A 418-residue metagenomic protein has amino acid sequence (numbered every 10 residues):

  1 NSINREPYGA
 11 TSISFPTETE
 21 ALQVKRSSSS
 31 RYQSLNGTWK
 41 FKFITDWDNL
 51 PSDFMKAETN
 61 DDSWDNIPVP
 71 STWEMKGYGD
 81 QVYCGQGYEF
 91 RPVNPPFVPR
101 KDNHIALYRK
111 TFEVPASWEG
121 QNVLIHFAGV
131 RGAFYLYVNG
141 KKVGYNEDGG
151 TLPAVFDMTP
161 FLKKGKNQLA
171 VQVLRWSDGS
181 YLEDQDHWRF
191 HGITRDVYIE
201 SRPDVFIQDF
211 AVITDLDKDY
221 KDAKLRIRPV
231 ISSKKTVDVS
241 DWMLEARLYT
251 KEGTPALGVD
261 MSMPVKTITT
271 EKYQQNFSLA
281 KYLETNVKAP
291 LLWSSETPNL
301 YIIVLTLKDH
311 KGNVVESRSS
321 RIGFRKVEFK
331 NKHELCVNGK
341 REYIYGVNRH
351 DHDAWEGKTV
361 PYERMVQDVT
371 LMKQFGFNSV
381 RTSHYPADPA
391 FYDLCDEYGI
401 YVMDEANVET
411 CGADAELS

Functional and structural regions predicted by a protein language model:
N1-H126, D184-Q185, F190-I193: Extended carbohydrate-recognition surfaces in non-catalytic/accessory domains of CAZymes and lectin-like proteins
K25, K42-I44, M75-K76, D80 (+5 more regions): Accessory beta-strand-rich segments of carbohydrate-active enzymes
W39, G140, V197, Y301 (+2 more regions): Conserved, mostly hydrophobic/aromatic
I44, V69, Y145, G258-D260 (+4 more regions): Residue-level detector of high-confidence beta-strand sites
G132, Y145-M158, D178-L182, H187 (+1 more regions): Active-site mouth of glycoside hydrolases
L162-K166, V230-K330: Extended acidic/polar, glycine-enriched regions that form or flank non-catalytic beta-rich accessory modules
T194-A211, R325-K340: Low-complexity, Pro/Ser/Thr- and charge-rich linker/hinge segments at domain boundaries
L216-I231: Contiguous beta-strand segments within globular domains
